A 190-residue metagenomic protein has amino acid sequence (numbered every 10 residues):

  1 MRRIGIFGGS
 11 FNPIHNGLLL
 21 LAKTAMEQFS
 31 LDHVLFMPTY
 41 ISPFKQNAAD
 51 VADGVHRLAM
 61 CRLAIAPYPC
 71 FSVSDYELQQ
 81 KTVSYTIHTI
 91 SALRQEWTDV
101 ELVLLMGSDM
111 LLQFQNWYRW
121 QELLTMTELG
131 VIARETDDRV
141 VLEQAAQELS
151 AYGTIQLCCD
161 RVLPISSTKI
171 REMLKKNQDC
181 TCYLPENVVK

Functional and structural regions predicted by a protein language model:
M1-K190: Nucleotidyltransferase catalytic core that binds NTPs
